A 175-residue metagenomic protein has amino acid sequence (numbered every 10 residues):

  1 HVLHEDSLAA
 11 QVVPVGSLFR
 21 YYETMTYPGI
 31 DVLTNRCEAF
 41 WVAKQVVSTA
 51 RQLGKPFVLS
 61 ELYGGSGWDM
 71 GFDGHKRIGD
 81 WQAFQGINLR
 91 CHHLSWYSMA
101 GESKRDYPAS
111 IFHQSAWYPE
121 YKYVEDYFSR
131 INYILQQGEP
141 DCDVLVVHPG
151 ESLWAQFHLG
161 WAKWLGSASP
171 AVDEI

Functional and structural regions predicted by a protein language model:
H1-I175: Carbohydrate-binding surfaces of carbohydrate-active enzymes
